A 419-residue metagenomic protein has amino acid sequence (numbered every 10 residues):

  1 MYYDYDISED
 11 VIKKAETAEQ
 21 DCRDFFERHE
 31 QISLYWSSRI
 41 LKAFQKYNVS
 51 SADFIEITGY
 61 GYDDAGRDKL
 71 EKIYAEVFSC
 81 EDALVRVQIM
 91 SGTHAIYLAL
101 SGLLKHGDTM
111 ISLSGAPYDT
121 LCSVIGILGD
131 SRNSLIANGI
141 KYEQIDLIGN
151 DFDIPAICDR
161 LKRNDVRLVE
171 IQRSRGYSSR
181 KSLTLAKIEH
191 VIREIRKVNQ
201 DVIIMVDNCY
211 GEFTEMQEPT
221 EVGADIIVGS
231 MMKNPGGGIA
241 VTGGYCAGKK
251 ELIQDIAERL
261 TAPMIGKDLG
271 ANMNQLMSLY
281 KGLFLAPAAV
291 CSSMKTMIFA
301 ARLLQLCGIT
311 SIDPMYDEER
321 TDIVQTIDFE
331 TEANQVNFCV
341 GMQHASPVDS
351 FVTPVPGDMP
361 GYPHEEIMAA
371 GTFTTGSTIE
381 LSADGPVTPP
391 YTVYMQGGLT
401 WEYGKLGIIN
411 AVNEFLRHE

Functional and structural regions predicted by a protein language model:
Y2-R23, Q31, I40-K46, S50-D53 (+6 more regions): Conserved PLP-enzyme active-site core in the AAT-like
L34-Y35: Extended amphipathic alpha-helical segments
N48, F54-L84: Active-site-flanking structural segment that lines cofactor/substrate pockets
A75-A99: Short loop-beta-helix segment that forms the pyridoxal 5′-phosphate
E81-V85, D108-I111, R167-L168, V202-I204 (+6 more regions): Structural motif
Q305-E419: Conserved C-terminal alpha-helix-loop-beta "cap" of PLP-dependent enzymes that closes/shapes the active-site mouth
